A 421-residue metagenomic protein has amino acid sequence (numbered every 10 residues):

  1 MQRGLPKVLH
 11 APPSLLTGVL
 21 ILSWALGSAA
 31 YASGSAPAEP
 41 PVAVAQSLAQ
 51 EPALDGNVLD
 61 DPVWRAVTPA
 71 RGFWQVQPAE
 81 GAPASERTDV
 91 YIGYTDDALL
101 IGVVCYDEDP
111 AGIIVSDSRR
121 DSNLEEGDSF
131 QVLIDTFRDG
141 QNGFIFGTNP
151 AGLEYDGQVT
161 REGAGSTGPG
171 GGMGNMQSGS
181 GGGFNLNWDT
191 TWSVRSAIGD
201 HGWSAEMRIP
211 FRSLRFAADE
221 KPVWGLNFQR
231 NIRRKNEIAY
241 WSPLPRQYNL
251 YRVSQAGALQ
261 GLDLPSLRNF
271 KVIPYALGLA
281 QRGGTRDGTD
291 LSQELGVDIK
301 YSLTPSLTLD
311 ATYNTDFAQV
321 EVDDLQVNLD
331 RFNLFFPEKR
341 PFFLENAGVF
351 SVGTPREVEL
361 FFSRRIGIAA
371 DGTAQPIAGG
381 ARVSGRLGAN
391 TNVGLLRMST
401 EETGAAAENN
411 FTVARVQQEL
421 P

Functional and structural regions predicted by a protein language model:
M1-P12: N-terminal secretory signal peptides that target proteins for export/translocation
P12-A29: Bacterial N-terminal signal peptides
Y31-E419: Structural preference for beta-rich elements and adjacent junctions enriched in aromatics
